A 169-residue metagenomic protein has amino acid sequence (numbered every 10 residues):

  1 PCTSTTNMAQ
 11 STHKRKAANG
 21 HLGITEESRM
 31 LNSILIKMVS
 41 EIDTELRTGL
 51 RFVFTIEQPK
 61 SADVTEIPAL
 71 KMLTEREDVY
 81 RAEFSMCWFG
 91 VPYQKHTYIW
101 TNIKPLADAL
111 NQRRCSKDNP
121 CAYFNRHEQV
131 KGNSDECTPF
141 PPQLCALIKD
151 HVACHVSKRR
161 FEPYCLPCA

Functional and structural regions predicted by a protein language model:
P1-A169: Conserved active-site and SAM-binding loop architecture of S-adenosyl-L-methionine-dependent nucleic-acid
